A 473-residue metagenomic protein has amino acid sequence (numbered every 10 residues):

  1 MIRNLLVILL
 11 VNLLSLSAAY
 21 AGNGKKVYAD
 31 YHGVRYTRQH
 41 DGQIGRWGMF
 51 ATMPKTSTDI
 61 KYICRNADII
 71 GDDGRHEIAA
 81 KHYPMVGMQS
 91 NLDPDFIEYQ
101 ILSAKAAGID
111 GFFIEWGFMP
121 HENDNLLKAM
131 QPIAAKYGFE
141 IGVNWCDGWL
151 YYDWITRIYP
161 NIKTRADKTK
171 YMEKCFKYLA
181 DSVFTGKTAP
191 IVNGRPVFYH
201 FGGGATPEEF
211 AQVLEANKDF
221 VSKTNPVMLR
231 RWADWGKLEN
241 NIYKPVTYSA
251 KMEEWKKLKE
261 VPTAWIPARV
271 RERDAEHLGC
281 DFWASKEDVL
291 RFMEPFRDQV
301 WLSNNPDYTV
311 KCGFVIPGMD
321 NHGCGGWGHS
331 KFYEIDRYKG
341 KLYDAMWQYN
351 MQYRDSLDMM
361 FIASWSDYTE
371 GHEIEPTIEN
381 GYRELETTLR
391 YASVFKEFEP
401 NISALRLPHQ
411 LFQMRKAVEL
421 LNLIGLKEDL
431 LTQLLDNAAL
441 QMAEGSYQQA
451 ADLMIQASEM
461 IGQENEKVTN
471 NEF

Functional and structural regions predicted by a protein language model:
M1-N4: Positively charged n-region of N-terminal signal peptides that target proteins for export
V7-S15: Bacterial N-terminal signal peptides
L16-A21: Sec/Tat signal peptide C-region and signal peptidase I cleavage site
G22-F473: Glycan-processing catalytic domains of CAZymes
